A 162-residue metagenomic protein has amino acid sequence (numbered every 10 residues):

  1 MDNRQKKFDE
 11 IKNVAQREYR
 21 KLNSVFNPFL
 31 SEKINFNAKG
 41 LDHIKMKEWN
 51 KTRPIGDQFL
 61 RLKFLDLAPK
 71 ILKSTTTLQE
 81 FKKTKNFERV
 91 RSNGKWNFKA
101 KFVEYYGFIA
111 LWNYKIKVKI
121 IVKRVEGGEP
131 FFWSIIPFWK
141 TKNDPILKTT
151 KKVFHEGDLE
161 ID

Functional and structural regions predicted by a protein language model:
M1-D162: Ribonuclease/tRNase effector modules and their secretory precursors
